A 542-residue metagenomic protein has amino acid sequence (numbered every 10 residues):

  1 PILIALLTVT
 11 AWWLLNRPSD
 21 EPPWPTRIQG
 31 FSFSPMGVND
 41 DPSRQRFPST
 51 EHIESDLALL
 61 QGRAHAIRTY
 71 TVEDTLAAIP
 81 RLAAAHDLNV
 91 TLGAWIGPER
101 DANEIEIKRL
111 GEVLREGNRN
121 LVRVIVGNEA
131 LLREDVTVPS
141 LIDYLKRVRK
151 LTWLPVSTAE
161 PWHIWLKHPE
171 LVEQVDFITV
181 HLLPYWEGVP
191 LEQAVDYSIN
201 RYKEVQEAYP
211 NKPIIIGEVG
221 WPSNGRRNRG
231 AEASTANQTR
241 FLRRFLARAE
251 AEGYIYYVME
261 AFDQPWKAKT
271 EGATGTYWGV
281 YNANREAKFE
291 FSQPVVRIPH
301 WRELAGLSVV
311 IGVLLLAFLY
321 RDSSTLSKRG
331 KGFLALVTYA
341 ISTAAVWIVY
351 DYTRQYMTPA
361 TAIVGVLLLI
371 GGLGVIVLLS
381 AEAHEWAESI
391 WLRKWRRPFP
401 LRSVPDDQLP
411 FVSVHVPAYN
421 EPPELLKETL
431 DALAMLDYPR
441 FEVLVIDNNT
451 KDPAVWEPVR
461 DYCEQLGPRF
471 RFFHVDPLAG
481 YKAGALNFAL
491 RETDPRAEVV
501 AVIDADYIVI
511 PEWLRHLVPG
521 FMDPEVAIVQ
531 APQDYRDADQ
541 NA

Functional and structural regions predicted by a protein language model:
T10-L59, R63-H65: Boundary/entry segment of secreted carbohydrate-active catalytic domains
P22-P25, M36-V38, P42-Q45, R227-N237 (+2 more regions): Aromatic-rich peripheral "rim/lid" segments of glycoside hydrolase catalytic domains that contact and position glycan
H86, L92, V122, N128 (+2 more regions): Aromatic- and acid-rich polysaccharide-binding/catalytic face of secreted or lumenal carbohydrate-active enzymes
A94, V148-L166, K212-E218, Y254-Q264: Aromatic-lined carbohydrate-recognition surfaces of secreted/lumenal glycan-active proteins
L110-T137, A159, W165-L166, I215-I216: Active-site groove signature of glycoside hydrolases
H168, V180-E187, A208-T239, D263-K267: Active-site clefts of carbohydrate-active enzymes
L314-D406: N-terminal membrane-anchoring/stem segments of glycan-assembly enzymes
R397-A542: Internal catalytic domains of large membrane-associated glycosyltransferases
